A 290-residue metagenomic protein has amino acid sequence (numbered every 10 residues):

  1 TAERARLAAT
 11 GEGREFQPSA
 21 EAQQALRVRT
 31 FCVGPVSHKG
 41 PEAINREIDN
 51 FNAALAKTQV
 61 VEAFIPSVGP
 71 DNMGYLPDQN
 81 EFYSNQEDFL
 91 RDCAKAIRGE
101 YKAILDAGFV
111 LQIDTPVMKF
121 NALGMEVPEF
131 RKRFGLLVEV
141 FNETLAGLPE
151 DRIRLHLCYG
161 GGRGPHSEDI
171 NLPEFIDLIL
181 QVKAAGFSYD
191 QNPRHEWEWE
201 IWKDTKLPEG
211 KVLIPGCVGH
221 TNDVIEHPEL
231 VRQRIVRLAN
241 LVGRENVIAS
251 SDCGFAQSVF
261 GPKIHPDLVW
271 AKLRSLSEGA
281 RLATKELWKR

Functional and structural regions predicted by a protein language model:
T1-R290: Domain-level signal for soluble alpha/beta catalytic cores
